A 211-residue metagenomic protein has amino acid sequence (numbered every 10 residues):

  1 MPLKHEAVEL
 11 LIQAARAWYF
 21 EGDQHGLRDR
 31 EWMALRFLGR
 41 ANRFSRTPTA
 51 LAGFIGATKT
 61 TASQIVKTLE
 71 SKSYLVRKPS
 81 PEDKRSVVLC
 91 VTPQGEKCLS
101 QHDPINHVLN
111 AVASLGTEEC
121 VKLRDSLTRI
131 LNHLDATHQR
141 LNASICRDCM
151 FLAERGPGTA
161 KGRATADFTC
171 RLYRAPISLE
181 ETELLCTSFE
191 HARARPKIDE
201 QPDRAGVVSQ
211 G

Functional and structural regions predicted by a protein language model:
M1-H25: N-terminal leader segment of winged-helix/HTH proteins
E6, Q13, A17, M33-F37 (+2 more regions): Pre-recognition alpha-helix immediately N-terminal to the DNA-recognition helix within helix-turn-helix or winged-helix
A17-R28, L109-E118: Short amphipathic alpha-helical boundary/capping segments
Y19-T58: N-terminal helix-turn-helix DNA-binding core of bacterial DNA-binding proteins
R43-V87: Canonical helix-turn-helix DNA-binding module
T68-C120: Charged, amphipathic alpha-helical coiled-coil/dimerization segments
Q101-M150: Terminal interaction helix/tail motif
L152-G211: Long, low-complexity, charge-rich intrinsically disordered regions
